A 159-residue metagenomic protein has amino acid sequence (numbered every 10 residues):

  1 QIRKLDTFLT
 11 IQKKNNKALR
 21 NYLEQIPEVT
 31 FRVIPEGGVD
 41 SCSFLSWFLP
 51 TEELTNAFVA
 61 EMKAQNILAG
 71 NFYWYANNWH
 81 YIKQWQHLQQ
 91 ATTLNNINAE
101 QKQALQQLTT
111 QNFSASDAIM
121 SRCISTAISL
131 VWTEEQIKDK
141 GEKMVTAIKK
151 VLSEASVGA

Functional and structural regions predicted by a protein language model:
Q1-A159: PLP-dependent aminotransferase class I/II
